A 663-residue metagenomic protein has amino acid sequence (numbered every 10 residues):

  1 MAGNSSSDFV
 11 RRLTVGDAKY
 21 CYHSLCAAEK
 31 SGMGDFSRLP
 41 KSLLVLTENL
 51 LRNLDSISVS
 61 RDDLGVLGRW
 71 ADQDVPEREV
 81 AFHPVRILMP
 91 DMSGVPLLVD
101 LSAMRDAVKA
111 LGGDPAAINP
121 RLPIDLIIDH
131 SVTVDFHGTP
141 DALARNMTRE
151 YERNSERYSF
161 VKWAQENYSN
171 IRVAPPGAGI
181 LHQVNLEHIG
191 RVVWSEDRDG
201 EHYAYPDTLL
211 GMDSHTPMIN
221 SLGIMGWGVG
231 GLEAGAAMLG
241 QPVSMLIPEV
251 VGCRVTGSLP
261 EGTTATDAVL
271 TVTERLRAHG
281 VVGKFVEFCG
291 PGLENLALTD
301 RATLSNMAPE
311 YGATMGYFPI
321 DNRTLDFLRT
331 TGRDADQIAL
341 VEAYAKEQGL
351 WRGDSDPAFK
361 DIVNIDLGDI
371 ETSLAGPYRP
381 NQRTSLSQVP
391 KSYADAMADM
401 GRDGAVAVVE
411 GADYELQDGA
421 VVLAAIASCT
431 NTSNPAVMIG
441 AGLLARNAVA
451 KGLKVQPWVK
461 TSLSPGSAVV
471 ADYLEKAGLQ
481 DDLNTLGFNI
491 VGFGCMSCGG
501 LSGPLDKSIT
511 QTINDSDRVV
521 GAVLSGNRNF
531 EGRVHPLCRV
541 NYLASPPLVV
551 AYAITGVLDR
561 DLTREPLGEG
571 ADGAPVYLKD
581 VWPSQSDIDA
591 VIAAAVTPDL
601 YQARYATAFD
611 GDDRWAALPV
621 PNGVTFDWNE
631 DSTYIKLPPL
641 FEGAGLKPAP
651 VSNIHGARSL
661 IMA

Functional and structural regions predicted by a protein language model:
M1-A663: Fe-S-dependent hydro-lyases/dehydratases of central metabolism
